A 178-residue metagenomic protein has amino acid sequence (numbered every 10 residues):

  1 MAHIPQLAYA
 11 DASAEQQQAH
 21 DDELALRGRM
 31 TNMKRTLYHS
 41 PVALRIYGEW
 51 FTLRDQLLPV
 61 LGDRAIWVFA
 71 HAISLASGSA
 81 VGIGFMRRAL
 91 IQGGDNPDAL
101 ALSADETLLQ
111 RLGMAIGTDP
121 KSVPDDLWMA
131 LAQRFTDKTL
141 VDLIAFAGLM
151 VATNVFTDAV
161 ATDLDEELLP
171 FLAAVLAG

Functional and structural regions predicted by a protein language model:
M1-G178: Hydrophobic alpha-helical segments
